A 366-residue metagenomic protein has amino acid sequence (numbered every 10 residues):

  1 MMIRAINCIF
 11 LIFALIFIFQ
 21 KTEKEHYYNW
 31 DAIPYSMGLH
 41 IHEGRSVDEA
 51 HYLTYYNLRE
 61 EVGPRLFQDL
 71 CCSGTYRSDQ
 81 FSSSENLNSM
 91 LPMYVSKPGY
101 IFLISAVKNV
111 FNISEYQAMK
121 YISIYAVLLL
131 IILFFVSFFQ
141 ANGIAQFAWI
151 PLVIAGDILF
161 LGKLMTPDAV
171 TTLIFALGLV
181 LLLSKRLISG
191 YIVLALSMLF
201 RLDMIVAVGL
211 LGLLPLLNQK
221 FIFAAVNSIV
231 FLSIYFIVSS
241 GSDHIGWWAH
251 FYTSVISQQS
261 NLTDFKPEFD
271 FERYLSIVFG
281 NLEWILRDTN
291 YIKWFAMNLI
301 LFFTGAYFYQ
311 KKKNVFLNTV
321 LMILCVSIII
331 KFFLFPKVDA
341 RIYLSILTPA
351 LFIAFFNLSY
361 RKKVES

Functional and structural regions predicted by a protein language model:
G44-S96: Interfacial juxtamembrane loops and adjacent helix segments that form the catalytic/substrate-binding surfaces
N86-P98, F102, V110-L129, I292-F295: Loop-to-helix entry region of an early transmembrane alpha helix in multi-pass inner-membrane enzymes
A106, A118-N142, F303-Y307: Transmembrane-helix motifs of polytopic, lipid-linked glycan transferases
Q117-A118, F134-A155, T172-L173, S189: Transmembrane-helix signature of polytopic, membrane-embedded enzymes that assemble or transfer cell-envelope glycans
I122, Q146-L177, L199-F200, V206 (+1 more regions): Multi-pass, polyprenyl lipid-linked donor-dependent membrane glycosyltransferases
L133, L152, V170-G190, P349-I353: Specific aromatic-rich, kink-prone transmembrane helix
A176, I188-L202, V208-P215, S233: Membrane-interface alpha helices of multi-pass inner-membrane proteins
W284-V315, C325-I328, A354: Hydrophobic, aromatic-rich transmembrane alpha-helices and their immediate juxtamembrane boundary segments
